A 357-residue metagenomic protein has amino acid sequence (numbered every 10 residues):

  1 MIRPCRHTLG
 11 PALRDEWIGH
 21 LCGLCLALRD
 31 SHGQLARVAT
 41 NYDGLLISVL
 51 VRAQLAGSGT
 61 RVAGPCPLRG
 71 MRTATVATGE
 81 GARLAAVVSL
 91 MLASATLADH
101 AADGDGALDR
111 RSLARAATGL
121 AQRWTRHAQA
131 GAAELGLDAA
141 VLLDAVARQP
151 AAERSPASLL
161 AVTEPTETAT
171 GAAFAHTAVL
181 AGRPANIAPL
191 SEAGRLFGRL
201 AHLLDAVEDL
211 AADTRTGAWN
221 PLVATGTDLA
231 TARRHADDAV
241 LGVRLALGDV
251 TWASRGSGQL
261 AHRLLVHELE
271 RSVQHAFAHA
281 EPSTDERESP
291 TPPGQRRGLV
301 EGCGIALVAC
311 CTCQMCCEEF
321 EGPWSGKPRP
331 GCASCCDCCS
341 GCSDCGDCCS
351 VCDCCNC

Functional and structural regions predicted by a protein language model:
M1-T166, F174-E192, R199, L203-G217 (+4 more regions): Acidic catalytic motifs of isoprenoid enzymes
P65, S112, A116, L222-G226 (+7 more regions): A sequence-level detector of short, solvent-exposed, charge-rich linear segments
V88-L92, R199-H202, A239, V243-A246 (+3 more regions): Polar low-complexity intrinsically disordered regions
L210-F277: Accessory, usually C-terminal, subdomains that scaffold auxiliary metal cofactors
E281-C357: Cysteine-dense, membrane-associated helical/juxtamembrane modules
